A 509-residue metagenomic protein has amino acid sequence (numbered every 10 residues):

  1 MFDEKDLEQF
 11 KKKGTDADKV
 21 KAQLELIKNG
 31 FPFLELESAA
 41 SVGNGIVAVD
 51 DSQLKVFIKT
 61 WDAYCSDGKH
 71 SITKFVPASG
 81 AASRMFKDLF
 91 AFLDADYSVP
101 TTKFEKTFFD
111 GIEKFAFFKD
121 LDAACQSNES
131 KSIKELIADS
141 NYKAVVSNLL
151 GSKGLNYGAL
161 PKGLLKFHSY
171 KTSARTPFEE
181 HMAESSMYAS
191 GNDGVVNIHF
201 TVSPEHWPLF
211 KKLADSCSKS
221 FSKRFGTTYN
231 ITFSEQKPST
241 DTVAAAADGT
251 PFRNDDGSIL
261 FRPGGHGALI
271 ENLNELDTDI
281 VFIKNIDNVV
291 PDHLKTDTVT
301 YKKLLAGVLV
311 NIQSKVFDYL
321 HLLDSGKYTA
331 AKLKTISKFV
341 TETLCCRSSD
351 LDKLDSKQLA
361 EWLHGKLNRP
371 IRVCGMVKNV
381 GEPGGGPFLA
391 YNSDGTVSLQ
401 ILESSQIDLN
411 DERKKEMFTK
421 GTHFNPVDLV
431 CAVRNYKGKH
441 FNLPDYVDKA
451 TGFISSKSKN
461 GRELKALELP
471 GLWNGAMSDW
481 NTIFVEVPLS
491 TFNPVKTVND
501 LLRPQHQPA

Functional and structural regions predicted by a protein language model:
F2-V42, L354, A360-L367, R372-C374 (+4 more regions): Long, compositionally biased intrinsically disordered regions
L7-G14, A39-V380, L389-I401, S405-Q406 (+1 more regions): Domain-scale recognition of functional cores that engage charged ligands
L36, S185-N192, F418-K420, N474-G475: Short, flexible, solvent-exposed loop/turn segments with mixed acidic/basic and small polar residues
S132-D139, Y157, D287, K302-T341 (+1 more regions): Conserved catalytic alpha/beta cores of large enzymes that bind or transform nucleotide phosphates and polynucleotides
M182-S186, D411-K414, L469: Short amphipathic beta-strand starts and helix->beta connectors
V281, Y391-P426, N435, A450-S456: C-terminal, active-site-flanking charged/polar segments
